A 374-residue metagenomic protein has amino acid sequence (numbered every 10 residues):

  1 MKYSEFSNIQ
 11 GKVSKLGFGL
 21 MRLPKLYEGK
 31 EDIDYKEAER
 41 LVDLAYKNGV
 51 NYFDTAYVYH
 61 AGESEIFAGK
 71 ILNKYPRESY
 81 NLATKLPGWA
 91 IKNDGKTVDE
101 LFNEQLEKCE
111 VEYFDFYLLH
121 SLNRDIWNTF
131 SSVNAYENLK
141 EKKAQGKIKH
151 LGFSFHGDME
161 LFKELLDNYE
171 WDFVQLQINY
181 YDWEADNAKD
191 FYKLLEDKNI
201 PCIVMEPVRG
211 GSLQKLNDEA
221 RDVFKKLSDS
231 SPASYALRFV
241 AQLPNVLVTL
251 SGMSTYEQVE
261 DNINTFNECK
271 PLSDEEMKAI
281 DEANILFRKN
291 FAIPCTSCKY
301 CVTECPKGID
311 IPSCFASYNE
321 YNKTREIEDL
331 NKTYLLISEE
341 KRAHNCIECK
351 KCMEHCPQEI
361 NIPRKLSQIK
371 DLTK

Functional and structural regions predicted by a protein language model:
M1-Y80, A144: N-terminal binding-site loop/beta-alpha segment at the start of enzyme catalytic domains that lines or forms
S14-F18, F53-T55, Y80-T84, F114-L119 (+4 more regions): Hydrophobic faces of well-ordered beta-strands that scaffold small-molecule active sites in alpha/beta enzyme cores
P24-L26, I91-V208, L216-R221, L227-S228 (+1 more regions): Glycine/proline-rich, positively charged, aromatic-decorated active-site loop/lid region on the catalytic face
E39, L44-Y46, N51, K70 (+2 more regions): Structured C-terminal cap/extension of enzyme domains
Y59, E63, H156-G157, S254 (+1 more regions): Short beta->alpha linker loops
Y59, Y75-K96, H120: Structural motif corresponding to the early beta-alpha repeats
S64-A68, D158-K163, V259: Short, well-ordered alpha-helical microsegments
I66-N81, V133-N138, Y169-V174, D261-C269: Short, electropositive alpha-helical surface patch
